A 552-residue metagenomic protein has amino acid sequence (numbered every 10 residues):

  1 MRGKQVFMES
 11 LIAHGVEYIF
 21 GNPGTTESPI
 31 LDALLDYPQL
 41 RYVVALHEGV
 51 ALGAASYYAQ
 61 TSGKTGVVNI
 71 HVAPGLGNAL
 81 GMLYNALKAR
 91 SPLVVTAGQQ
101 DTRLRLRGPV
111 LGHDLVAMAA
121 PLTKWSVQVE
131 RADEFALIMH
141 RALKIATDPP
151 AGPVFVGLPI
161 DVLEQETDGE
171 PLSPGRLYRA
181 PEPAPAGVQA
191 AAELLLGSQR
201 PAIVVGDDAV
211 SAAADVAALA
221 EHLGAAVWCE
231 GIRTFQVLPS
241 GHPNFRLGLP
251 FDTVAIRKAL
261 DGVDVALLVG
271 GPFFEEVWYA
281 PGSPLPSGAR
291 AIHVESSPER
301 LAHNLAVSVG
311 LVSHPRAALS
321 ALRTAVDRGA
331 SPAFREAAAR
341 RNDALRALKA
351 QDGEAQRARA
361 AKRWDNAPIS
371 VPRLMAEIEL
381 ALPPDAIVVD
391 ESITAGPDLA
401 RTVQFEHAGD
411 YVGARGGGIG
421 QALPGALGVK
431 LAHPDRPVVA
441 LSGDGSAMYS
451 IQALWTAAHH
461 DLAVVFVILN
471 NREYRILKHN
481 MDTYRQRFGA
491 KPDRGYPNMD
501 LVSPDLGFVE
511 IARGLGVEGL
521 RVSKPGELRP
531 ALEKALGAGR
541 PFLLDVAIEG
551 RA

Functional and structural regions predicted by a protein language model:
M1-P332, E336, A381-P384, A463-F466 (+4 more regions): N-terminal alpha/beta PP-like core and its mobile active-site loop of ThDP/TPP-dependent enzymes
K4-M8, I12-E17, N22-T25, I30-Y37 (+2 more regions): Active-site diphosphate/adenylate-binding microenvironment
T96, L106-L111, H222, R257-L260 (+4 more regions): Thiamine diphosphate
D133, G288-S392, K491-Y496, V517-G519 (+2 more regions): Phosphate/pyrophosphate-binding active-site segments
V162, R233, T394-G396, G550: Active-site/binding-pocket entry motifs
G206-S211, R363, G443-G445: Conserved short loop/turn motifs at secondary-structure junctions
V277-A280, L322-A330, E336-Q356, L423 (+3 more regions): Hydrophobic, well-ordered secondary-structure segments that either form specific early membrane-associated helices used
